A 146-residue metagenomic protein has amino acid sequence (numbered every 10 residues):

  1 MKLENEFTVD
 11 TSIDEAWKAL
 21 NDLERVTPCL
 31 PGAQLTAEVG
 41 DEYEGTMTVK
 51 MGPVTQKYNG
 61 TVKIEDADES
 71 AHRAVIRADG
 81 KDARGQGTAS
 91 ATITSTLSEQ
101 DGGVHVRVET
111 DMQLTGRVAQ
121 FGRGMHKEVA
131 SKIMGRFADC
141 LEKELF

Functional and structural regions predicted by a protein language model:
M1, V39-Y43, Q56, A89 (+2 more regions): Residue-level preference for beta-strand/loop junctions
M1-T46, K50-G52: Hydrophobic ligand-binding cavity/cleft-lining segments
K2-N5, A33, V39, V62 (+4 more regions): Structured catalytic core of nucleotide-sugar glycosyltransferases
E6-D10, K50, K63, T96-S98 (+1 more regions): Generic structural detector for well-ordered beta-strands
A16-L20, V26, I64, V108 (+1 more regions): Hydrophobic pocket/interface hotspot
A37-G80, R136: Glycine-rich portal/gate segments that line the openings of hydrophobic small-molecule binding cavities
D66, G80-E128: Beta-strand/loop substructures that line and gate deep hydrophobic ligand-binding cavities in soluble
D139-F146: Short, highly charged C-terminal tails/helix-capping segments
